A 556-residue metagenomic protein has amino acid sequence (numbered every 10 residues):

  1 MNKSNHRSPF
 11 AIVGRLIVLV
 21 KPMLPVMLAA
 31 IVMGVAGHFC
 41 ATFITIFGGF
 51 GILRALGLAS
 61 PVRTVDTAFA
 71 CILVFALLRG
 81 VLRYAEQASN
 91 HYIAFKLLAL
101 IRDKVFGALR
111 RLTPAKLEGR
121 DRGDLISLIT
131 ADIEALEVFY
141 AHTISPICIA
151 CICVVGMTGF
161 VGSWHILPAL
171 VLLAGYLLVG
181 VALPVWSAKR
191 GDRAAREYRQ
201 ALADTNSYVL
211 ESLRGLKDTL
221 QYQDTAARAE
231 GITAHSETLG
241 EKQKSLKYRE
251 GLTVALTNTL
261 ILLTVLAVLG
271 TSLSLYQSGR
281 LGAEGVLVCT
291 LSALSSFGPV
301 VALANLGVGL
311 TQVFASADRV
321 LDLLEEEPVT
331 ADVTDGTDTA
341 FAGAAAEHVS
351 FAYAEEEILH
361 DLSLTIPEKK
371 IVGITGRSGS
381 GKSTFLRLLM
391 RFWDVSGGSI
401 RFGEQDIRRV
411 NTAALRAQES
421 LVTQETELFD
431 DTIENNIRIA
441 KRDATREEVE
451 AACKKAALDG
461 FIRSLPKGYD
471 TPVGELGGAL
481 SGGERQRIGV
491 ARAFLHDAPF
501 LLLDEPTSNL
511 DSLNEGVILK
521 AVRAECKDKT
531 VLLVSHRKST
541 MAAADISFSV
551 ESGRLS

Functional and structural regions predicted by a protein language model:
M1-A41, P61-T67, E86, N90 (+11 more regions): Membrane-integrated ABC transporters
N2-R7, S89, F95, D103-S127 (+6 more regions): Short intracellular "coupling" helices and adjacent cytoplasmic loop segments at the cytosolic face of multi-pass
V18-P25, R111-A115, A131-Y140, I144 (+11 more regions): An intracellular "coupling" helix at the cytosolic face of ABC transporter transmembrane type-1 domains
P22, V26-F39, H142-E197, G270-L281: Transmembrane helices of ABC transporter permease
M27-L82, G162-L167, A283: Transmembrane helix-loop-helix hairpins at lipid-water interfaces of multipass membrane proteins, especially the type-1
V35-F43, L77-Y84, F139, T143-V155 (+4 more regions): Hydrophobic alpha-helical transmembrane bundles that constitute the permease/transmembrane domains of multi-pass
Q221-D224, Y248, S296-E325: Cytosolic ends of transmembrane helices, especially the final helix of ABC transmembrane type-1 domains
T339-S556: ABC-type nucleotide-binding domain
